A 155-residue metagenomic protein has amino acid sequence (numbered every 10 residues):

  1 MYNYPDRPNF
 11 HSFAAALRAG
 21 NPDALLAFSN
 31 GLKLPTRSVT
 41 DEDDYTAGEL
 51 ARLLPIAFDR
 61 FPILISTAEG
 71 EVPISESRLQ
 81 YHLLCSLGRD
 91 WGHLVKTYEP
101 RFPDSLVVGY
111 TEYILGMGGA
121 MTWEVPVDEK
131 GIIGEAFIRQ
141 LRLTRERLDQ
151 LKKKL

Functional and structural regions predicted by a protein language model:
M1-L155: Mature catalytic domains of secreted/periplasmic carbohydrate-active enzymes
